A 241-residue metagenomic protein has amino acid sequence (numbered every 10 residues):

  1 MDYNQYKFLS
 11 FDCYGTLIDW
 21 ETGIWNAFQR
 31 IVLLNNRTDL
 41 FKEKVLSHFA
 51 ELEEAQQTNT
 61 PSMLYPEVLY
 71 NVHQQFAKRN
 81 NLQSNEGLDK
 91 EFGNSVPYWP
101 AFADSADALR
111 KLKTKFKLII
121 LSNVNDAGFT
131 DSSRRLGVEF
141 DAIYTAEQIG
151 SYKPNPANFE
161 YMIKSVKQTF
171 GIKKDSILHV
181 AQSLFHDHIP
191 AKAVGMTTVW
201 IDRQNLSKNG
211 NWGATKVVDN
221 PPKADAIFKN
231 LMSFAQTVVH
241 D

Functional and structural regions predicted by a protein language model:
M1-L9, E21, L40, S84 (+3 more regions): Asp-based, Mg2+/Mn2+-dependent phosphohydrolase catalytic module
D2-A103, R110, T114, A127: N-terminal helical cap/lid subdomain that shapes the substrate entry/recognition surface in HAD-like hydrolases
